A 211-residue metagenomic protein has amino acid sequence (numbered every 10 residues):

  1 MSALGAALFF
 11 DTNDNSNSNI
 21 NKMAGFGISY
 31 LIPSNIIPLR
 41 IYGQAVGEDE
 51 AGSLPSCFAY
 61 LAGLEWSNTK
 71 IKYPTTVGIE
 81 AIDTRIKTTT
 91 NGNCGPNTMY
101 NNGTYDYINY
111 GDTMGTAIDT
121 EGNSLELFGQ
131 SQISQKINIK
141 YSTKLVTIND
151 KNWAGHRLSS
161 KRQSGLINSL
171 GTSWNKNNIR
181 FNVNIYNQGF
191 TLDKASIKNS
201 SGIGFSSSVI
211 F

Functional and structural regions predicted by a protein language model:
M1-T104, T120-E121, L125-L127, T147-D150 (+1 more regions): Signature for the C-terminal beta-barrel architecture of outer-membrane proteins
D11-D14, E48-A51, G111-G115, N152-S159 (+1 more regions): Extracellular loop and loop/strand-boundary signature of outer-membrane beta-barrel proteins
M23-G25, S124, I167, S200-G204: Short hydrophobic/aromatic beta-strand or adjacent loop that forms the aromatic wall/cage of a ligand/substrate-binding
G27-S29, G63-E65, F128-Q130, S169-S173 (+1 more regions): Outer-membrane beta-barrel architecture
S34-I41, K70-V77, Q135-Y141, S173-I185 (+1 more regions): Repeated loop/turn-to-beta-strand initiation elements of outer-membrane beta-barrel proteins
A45-D49, A81-K87, S131, T143-N149 (+3 more regions): Transmembrane beta-strands of outer-membrane beta-barrel pores
G92-T98, S124-N175, N182-N184: Substrate-recognition/cap regions that form aromatic- and gly/pro-loop-enriched pockets for small-molecule ligands
T104-D106, S173-I179, K198-F211: Outer-membrane beta-barrel "beta-signal"
